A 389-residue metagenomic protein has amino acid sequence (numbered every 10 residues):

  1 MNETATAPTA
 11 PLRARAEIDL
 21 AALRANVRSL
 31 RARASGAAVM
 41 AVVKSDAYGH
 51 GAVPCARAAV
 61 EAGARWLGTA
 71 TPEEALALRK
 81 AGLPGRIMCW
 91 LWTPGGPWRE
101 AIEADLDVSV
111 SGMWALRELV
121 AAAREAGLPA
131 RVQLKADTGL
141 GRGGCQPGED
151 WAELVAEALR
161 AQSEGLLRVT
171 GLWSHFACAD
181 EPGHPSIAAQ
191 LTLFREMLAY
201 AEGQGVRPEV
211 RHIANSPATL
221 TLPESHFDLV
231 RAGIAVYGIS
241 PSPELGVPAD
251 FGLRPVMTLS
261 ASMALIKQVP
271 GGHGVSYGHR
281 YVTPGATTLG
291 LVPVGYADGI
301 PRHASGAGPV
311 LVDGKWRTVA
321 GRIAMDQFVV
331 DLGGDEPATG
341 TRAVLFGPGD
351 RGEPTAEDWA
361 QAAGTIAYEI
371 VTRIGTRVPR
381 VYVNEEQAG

Functional and structural regions predicted by a protein language model:
M1-R24, R28, A32, A38 (+5 more regions): Active-site anion/phosphate-binding pocket segments in diverse small-molecule metabolic enzymes
T9-A10, A14-L20, R24, A37-H212 (+1 more regions): Active-site-proximal beta-alpha core segment in soluble small-molecule metabolic enzymes
